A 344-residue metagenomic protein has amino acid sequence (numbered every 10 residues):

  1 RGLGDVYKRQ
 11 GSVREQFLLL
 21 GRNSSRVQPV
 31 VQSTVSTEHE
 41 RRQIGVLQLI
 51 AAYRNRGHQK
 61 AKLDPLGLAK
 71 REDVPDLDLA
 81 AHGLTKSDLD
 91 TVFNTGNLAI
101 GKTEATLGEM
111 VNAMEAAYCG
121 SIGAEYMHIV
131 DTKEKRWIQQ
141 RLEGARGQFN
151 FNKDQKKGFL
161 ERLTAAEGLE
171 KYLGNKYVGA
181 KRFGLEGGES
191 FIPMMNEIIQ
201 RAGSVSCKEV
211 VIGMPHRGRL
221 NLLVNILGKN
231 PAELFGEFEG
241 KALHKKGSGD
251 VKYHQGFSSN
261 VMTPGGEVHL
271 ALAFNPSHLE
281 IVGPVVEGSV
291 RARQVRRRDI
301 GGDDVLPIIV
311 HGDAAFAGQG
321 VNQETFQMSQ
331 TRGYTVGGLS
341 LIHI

Functional and structural regions predicted by a protein language model:
G2-Y7, I344: Short, small-residue-biased leader/transition segments that mark boundaries at the very start of proteins
K8-Q10, L339-I342: Short, compositionally biased segments
R9-F191, C207: Extended, charge-enriched "interface" segments that sit outside catalytic cores
V46-A69, I198, A202-L222, P307-V310 (+1 more regions): Amphipathic alpha-helical packing elements
V46-L47, V111, F191-I199, V282 (+2 more regions): Short, hydrophobic/amphipathic alpha-helical packing segments that form internal helix faces or helix-helix interfaces
Y172-A232: Active-site pocket-lining segments that scaffold enzyme catalytic pockets across diverse folds
K208-L341: Cofactor-binding active-site loop characterized by glycine-rich and histidine/acidic residues
